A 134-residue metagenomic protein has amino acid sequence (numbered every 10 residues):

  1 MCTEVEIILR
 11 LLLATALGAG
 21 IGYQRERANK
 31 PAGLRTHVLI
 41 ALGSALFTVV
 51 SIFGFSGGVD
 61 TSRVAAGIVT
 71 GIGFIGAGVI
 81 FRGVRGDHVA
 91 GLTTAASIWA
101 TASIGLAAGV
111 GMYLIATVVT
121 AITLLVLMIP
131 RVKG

Functional and structural regions predicted by a protein language model:
M1-V64, V110-G111, A116-V118, V126-G134: Alpha-helical transmembrane segments and their membrane-interface boundaries that form or gate the permeation pathway
L11-L13, V84, A102: Short hydrophobic "helix-edge" motifs at membrane interfaces and signal-peptide entry regions
K30-T36, R82-T93: Short, amphipathic, aromatic/basic-enriched membrane-interface segments that mark the entry/exit of transmembrane
L39-V49, G73-F74, A95-A108: Small-residue-rich segments of transmembrane alpha-helices in multi-pass membrane proteins, especially helix faces
G54-S56, F81, A102-V110: Hydrophobic alpha-helical transmembrane segments
G58-G86: Alpha-helical transmembrane-segment detector that highlights a single hydrophobic TM helix and its immediate
G67-I68, G91-A95: Active-site nucleophile and cofactor-binding loops and adjacent substrate-binding regions of central metabolic enzymes
G73-G76, S97-A100, I122-P130: Membrane-embedded alpha-helical core segments of multi-pass
